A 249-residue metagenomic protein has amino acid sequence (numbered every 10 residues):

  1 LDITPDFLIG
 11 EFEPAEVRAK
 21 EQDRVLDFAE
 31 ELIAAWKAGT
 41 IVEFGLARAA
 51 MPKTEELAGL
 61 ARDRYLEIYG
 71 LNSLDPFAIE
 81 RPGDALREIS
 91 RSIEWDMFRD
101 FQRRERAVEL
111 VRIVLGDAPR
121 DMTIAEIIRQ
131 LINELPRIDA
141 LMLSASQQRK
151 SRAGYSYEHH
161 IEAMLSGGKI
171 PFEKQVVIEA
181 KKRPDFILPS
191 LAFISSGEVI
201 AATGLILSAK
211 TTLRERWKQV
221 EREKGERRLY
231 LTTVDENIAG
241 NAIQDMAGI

Functional and structural regions predicted by a protein language model:
L1-E80: Terminal, charged accessory segments of proteins
A50-Y155, H159: Interdomain/boundary linker segments immediately adjacent to catalytic/signaling cores
D121-R137, R183-L191, K210-E221: Short, composition-biased local secondary-structure segments
Q147-S151, Y155, V176, I206-K210: Short, surface-exposed loop/turn motifs that are enriched in glycine and acidic residues and include a nearby proline
A163-D185, P189-L191: A short acidic/basic microdomain associated with nuclease active sites
A192-G197: Short, charged/polar, Gly/Pro-enriched secondary-structure boundary elements
V199-I249: Catalytic cores of nucleic-acid endonucleases
